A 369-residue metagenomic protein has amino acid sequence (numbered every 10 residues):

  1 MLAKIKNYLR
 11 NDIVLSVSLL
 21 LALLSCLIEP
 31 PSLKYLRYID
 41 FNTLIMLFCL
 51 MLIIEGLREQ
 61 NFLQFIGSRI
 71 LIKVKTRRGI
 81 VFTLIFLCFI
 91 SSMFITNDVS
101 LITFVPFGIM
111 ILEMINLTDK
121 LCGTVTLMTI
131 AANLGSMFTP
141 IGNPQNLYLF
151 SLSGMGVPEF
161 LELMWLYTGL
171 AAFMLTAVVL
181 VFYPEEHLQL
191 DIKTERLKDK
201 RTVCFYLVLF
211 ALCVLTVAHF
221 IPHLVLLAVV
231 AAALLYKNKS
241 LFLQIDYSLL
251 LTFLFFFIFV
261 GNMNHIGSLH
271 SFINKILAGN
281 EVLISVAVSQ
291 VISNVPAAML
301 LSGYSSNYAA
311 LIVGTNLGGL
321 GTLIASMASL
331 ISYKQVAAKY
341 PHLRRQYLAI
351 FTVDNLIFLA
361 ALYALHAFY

Functional and structural regions predicted by a protein language model:
K4-N11, L33-T43, M155-Y167, E195-K200 (+5 more regions): Interfacial loop-to-helix junctions that mark the boundaries of transmembrane helices in multi-pass membrane
N11-L15, F41, S68-G79, L121-I130 (+4 more regions): Cytoplasmic-side transmembrane-helix entry/capping segments in multi-pass membrane proteins
Y38, Q60, Q64-G67, L209-S306: Transmembrane helical segments that form the transport core of multi-pass membrane transport proteins
F41-T43, I72-I85, M114-T124, K200-C204 (+2 more regions): Membrane-interfacial loop-to-helix junctions in multi-pass transporters
S68, V181-L207, K239-L243: Flexible interhelical linker loops that connect adjacent transmembrane helices in multi-pass membrane transporters
F86, I90-L134, M299-I312, P341 (+2 more regions): Hydrophobic transmembrane alpha-helices that form the pore/transport pathway of multi-pass ion and small-solute
N116-P184, Q189-K193, Y333-A364: Membrane-core helix-loop-helix motifs of multi-pass transport proteins
L161-A172, L283-Y369: C-terminal transmembrane helix pair
